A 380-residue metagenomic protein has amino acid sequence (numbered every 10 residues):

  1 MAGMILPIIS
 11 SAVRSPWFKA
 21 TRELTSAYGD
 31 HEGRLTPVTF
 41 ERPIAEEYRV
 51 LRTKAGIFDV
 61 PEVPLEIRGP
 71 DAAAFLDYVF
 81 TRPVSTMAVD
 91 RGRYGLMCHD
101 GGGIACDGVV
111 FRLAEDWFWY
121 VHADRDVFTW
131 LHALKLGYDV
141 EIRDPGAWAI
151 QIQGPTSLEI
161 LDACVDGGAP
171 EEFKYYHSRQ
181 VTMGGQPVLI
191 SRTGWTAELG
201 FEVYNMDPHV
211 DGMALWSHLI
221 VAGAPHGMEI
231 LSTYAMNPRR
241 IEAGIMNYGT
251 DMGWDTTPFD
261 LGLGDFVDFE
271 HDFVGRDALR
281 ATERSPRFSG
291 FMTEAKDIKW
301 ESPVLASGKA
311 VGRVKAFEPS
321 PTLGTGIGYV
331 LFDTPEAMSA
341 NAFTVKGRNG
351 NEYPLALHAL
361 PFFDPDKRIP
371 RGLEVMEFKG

Functional and structural regions predicted by a protein language model:
M1-M97, G103: Acidic, proline/glycine-enriched N-terminal capping motif
A2-E32, T36-T39, F111-G380: Conserved, structured C-terminal
V63, I67, D100, A105 (+2 more regions): Short coil/turn segments at secondary-structure boundaries
P70-I104, S157-V188: Internal amphipathic helical hairpin motif
D107-V109: Short, surface-exposed charged micro-motifs
